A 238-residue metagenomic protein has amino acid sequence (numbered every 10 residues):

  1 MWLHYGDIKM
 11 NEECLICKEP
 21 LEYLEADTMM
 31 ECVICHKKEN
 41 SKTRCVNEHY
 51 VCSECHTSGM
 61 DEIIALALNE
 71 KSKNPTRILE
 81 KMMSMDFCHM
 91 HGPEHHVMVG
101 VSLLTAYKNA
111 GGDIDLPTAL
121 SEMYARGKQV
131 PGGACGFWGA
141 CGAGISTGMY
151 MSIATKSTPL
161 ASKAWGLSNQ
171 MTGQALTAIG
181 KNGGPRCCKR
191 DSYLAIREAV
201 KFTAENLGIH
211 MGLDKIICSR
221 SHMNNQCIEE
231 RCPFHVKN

Functional and structural regions predicted by a protein language model:
N11, M29, K42, H49 (+2 more regions): Residues immediately within or flanking Cys/His clusters that coordinate Zn2+ in small zinc-binding modules
C14-C17, C32-C35, C45, C52-C55: Short cysteine-rich clusters marking metal-coordination/redox-active sites
L21, E39, V51, G59: Cys/His-rich microdomains that often coordinate metals
E22-L24, D115-P117, N182-R190, A204-K215: Flexible, glycine/charged-enriched surface loops at secondary-structure junctions
N69-G100, P185, C218: Polybasic, low-complexity association/targeting segments
K81-P93, K128-G139, A178-R186: A short glycine/serine-rich beta->alpha loop
P93, V97-D113, P117-Q170: Conserved mixed alpha/beta catalytic, RNA-binding, or beta-rich assembly cores of soluble enzyme, regulatory
T155-S157, A161-A204: A structural-propensity feature for long, helix-poor, extended segments
